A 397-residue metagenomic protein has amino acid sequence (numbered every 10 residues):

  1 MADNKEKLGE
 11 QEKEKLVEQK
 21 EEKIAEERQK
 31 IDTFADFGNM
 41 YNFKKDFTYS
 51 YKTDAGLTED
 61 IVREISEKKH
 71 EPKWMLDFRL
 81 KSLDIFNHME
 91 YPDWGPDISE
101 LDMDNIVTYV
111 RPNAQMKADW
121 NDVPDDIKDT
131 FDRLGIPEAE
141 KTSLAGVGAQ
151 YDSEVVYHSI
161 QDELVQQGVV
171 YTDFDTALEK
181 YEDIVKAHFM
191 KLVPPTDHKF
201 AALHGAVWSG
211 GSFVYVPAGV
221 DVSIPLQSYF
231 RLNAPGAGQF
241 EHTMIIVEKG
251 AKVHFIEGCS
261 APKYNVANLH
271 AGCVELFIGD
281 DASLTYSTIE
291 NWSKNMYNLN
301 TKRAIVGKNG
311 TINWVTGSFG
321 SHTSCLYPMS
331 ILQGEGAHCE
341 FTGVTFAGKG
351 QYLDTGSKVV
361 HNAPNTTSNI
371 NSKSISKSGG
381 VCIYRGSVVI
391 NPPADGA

Functional and structural regions predicted by a protein language model:
A2-E241, E248-K249, G258-C259, P392: N-terminal leader/transition segments
K81, Y157, E163, Q167-A397: Conserved beta-strand/loop scaffold segments within soluble protein domains that form the structured core and edges
